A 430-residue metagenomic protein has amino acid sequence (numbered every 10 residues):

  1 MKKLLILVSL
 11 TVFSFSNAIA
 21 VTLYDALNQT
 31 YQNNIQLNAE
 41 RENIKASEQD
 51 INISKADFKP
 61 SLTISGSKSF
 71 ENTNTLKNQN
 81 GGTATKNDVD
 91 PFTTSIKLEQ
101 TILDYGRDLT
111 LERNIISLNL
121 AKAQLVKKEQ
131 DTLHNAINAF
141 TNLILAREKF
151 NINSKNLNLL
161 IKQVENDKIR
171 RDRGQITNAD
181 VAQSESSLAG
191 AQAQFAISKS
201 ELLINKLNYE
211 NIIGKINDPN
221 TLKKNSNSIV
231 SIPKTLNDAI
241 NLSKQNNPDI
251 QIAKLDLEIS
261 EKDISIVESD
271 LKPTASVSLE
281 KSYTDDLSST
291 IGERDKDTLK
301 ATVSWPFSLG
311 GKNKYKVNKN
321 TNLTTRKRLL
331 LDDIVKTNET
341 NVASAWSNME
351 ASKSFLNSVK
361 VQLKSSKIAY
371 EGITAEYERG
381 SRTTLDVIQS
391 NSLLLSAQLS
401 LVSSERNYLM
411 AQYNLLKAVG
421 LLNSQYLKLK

Functional and structural regions predicted by a protein language model:
M1-L4: Positively charged n-region of N-terminal signal peptides that target proteins for export
L7-S14: Bacterial N-terminal signal peptides
A18-S67, T73, I216-E258, P306-F307 (+5 more regions): Bacterial Sec-pathway N-terminal export signals of envelope proteins
V21, D25, D131-Q245, D256 (+5 more regions): Periplasmic alpha-helical coiled-coil/stalk elements that build and connect Gram-negative outer-membrane
N28-N38, K45-P60, S95-R113, N119-Q130 (+6 more regions): A glycine-/polar-enriched beta->alpha junction
A39-S54, K128, T132-N153, K162 (+5 more regions): Amphipathic alpha-helical coiled-coil segments
S65-Q100, K223-P233, S265, S278-K316 (+1 more regions): Small/polar, glycine/serine/threonine/aspartate-rich low-complexity segments that form flexible
